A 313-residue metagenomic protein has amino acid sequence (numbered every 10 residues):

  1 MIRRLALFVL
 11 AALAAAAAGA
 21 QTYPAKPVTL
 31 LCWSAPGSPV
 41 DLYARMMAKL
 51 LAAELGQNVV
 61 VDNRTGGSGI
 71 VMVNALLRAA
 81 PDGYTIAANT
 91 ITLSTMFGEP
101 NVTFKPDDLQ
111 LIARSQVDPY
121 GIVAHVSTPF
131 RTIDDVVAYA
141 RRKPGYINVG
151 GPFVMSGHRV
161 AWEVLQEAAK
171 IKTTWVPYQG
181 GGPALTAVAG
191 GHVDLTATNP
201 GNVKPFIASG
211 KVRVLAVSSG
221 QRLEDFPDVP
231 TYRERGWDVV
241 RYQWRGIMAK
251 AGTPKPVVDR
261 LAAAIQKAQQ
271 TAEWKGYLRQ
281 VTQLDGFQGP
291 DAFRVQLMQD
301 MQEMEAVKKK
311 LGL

Functional and structural regions predicted by a protein language model:
M1-V9: Bacterial N-terminal signal peptides that target proteins for export
A15-G19: N-terminal signal peptide c-region/cleavage motif recognized by signal peptidases
A20-D108, Y146, E167-A197, F206 (+2 more regions): N-terminal (or domain-start) structured segment
A25-P27, E167-I171, K255-L313: An extracytoplasmic/periplasmic, membrane-proximal ligand-sensing/linker region
A75-Y84, M96-P183, W237, W244-Y277: Hinge/capping helix and adjacent helix->loop/strand transition within the periplasmic-binding protein
I91-N101, R159, V164-A168, L195-P227 (+1 more regions): A ligand-binding cleft/hinge motif common to bilobed small-molecule-binding domains
V117, V203-Q270, Q299-Q302: C-terminal lobe and pocket-closing loops of periplasmic/extracytoplasmic Venus-flytrap solute-binding proteins
